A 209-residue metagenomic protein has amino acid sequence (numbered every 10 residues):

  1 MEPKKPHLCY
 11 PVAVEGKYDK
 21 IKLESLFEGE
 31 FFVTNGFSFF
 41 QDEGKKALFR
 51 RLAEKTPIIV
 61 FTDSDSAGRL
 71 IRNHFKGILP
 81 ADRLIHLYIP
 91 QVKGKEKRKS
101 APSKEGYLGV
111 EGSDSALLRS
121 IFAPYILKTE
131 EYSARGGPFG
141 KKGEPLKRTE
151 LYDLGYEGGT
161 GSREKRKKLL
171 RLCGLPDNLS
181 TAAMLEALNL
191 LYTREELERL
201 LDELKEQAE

Functional and structural regions predicted by a protein language model:
M1-V14: A short, flexible N-terminal coil/short beta segment enriched in small residues
L8, T56-P57, R83: Short coil/turn segments at beta-strand junctions that form active-site/ligand-binding loops
Y10-P11, K17-I21, S25-K55: Acidic, glycine-rich catalytic loops of TOPRIM or P-loop NTPase phosphate-binding modules used across DNA replication
V14-E15, T62: Short beta-strand scaffold positions
S38-Q41, F61-I71: Acidic, metal-coordinating catalytic cores used for nucleic-acid/nucleotide bond scission and strand-transfer chemistry
L70-I78: Short Gly/Thr/Asp-enriched flexible loops that form oxyanion-binding sites at enzyme active sites
G77-K128: Long, charge-dense
S120-A123, L127-E209: C-terminal, charge/polar-rich interaction regions
